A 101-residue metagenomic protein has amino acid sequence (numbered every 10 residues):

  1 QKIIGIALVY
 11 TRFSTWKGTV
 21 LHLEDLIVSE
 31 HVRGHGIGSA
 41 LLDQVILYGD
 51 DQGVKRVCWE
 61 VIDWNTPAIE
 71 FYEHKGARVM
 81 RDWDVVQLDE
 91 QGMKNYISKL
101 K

Functional and structural regions predicted by a protein language model:
Q1-T19, L42, Y48, Q52 (+3 more regions): Acetyl-CoA-dependent GNAT
Y10, S29, R33, I62: Residue-level recognition of the GNAT/N-acetyltransferase active site
T19-E30: Conserved acetyl-CoA binding element of GNAT-fold acetyltransferases
V28, G34-L47, E70-H74: Conserved acetyl-CoA-binding loop-helix of GNAT-fold acetyltransferases
G49-E60, W83: Conserved GNAT acetyl-CoA-binding A-motif
W59-A68, Q87-Q91: Conserved beta-strand-loop-alpha-helix junction that forms the acyl-donor binding cleft
E73, W83-M93, I97: Acyl-donor-binding surface of acyltransferase catalytic domains
